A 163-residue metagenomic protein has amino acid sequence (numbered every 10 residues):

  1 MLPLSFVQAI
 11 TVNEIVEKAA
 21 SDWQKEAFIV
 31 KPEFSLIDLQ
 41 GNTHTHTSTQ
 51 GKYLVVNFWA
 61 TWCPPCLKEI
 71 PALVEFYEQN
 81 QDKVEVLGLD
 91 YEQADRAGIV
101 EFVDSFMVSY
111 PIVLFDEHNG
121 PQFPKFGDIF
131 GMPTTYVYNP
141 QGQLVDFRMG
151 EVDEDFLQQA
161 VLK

Functional and structural regions predicted by a protein language model:
M1-E33: N-terminal targeting signals for export/organelle localization
F28, E33-L54, E78, F123-P124: A short beta-strand-turn-helix
F34, F58-W59, F102, Y110: Conserved hydrophobic/aromatic "anchor" residues that stabilize well-ordered secondary structure elements
K52-L54, F58-W62, G131: Short pre-active-site segment immediately N-terminal to redox-active cysteine/selenocysteine motifs in thiol-based
L54-V56, L87-L89, Y136: Conserved hydrophobic packing residues within short motifs/helices of P-loop NTPase cores of ABC-family ATPases
F58-E78: Conserved redox-active cysteine motifs that mediate thiol-disulfide chemistry, especially di-cysteine Cys-X(1-2)-Cys
E78-H118, M132: Conserved segment of the thioredoxin-like fold in thiol-based oxidoreductases
S105-S109, F115-L162: Thiol/disulfide oxidoreductase modules built on the thioredoxin-like
